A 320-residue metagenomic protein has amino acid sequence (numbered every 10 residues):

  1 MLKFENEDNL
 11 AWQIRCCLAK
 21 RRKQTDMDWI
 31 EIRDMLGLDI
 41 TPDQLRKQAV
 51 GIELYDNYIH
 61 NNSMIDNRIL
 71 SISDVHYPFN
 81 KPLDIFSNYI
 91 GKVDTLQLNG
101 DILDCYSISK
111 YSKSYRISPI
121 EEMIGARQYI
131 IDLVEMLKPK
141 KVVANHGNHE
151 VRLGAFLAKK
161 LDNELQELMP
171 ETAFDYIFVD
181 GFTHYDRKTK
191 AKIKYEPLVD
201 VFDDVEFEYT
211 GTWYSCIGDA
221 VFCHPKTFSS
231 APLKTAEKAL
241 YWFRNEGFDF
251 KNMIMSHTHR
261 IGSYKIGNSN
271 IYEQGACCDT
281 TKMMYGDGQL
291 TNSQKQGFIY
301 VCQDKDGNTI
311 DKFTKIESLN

Functional and structural regions predicted by a protein language model:
L2-N6, I30-V50: Short, basic interhelical loop/turn and adjoining N-cap of the next helix at nucleic-acid- or acidic-partner-contacting
N6-M27: Short, amphipathic alpha-helical "recognition" segments used to contact nucleic acids or chromatin
K47-H60: Short, solvent-exposed alpha-helical "recognition" segments
N61-L70, Y214-V221, G267-S269: Beta-strand-turn-beta hairpins that frame and shape the catalytic cleft of phosphate-ester-processing enzymes
S71-S73, T95-D101, V142-N148, F222-H224 (+2 more regions): Active-site neighborhood of phospho(di)ester-bond hydrolases with catalytic His/Asp-centered motifs
I72, Y77-H184: Core catalytic region of metal-dependent phosphoesterases/phosphodiesterases, especially metallo-beta-lactamase-like
K160-E237: Active-site-proximal loop/helix segment associated with metal-binding centers of metalloenzymes
K226-T314: Conserved beta-sheet core of the metallophosphoesterase superfamily
